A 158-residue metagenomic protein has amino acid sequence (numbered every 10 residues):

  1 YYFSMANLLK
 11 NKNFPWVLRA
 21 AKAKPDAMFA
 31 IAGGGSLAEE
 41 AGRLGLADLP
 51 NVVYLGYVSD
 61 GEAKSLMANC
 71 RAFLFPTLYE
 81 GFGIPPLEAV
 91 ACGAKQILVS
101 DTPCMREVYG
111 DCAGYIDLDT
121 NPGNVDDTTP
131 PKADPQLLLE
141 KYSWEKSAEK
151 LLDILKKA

Functional and structural regions predicted by a protein language model:
Y1-A158: Carbohydrate transferase catalytic cores enriched for Leloir-type hexosyltransferases
